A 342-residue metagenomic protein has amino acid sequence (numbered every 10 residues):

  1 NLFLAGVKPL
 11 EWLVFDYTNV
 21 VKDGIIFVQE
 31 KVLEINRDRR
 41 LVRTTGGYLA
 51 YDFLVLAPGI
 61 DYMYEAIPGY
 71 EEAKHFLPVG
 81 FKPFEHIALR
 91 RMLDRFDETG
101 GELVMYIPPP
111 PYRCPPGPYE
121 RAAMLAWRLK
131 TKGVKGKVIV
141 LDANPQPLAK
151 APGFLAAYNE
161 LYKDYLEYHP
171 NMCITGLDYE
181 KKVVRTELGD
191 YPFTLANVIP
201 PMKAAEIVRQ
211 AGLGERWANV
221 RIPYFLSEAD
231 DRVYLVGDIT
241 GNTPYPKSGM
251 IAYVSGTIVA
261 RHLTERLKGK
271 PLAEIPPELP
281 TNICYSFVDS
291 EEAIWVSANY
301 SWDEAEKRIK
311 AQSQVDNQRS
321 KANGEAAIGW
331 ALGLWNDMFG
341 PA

Functional and structural regions predicted by a protein language model:
N1-I26, P109-P152: Beta1-alpha1 glycine-rich phosphate/pyrophosphate-binding loop at the start of Rossmann-like nucleotide-binding domains
I25-I35, L41-V42, L49, W127-N219 (+1 more regions): A Rossmann-like FAD-binding core segment of flavoenzymes
F27-E120, M124-T131, N197: FAD-binding core/adjacent interface of flavoenzyme oxidoreductases
M63, E71-D97, Y191-T257, E265: FAD-site-proximal beta/loop scaffold in flavoenzymes
E102, K135-I139, R232: Residues at the starts of beta-strands that form the adenosine-phosphate
R216-Y234, V288-S301, E306-K307: FAD-binding beta-loop-beta segment adjacent to the flavin cofactor pocket
A252-P280: Internal hydrophobic alpha-helix adjacent to the cofactor/substrate pocket in enzyme cavities
A293-A342: C-terminal auxiliary extensions adjacent to catalytic cores
